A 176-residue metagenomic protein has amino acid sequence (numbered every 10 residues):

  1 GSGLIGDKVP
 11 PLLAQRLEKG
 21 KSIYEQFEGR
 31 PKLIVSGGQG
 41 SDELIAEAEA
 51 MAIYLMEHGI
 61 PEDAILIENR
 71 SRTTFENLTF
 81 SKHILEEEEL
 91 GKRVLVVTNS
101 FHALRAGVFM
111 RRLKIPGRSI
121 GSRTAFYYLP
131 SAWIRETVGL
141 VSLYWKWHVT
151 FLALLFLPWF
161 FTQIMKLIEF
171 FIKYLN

Functional and structural regions predicted by a protein language model:
G1-I134: A structural signal for short, hydrophobic/glycine-enriched beta-strand patches
R111, G139-S142: A broadly conserved amphipathic alpha-helix scaffold signal in soluble, globular proteins
L129, W133-T137, H148-L152: Transmembrane alpha-helix interface motif
S142-N176: C-terminal single-pass membrane-anchor helix
